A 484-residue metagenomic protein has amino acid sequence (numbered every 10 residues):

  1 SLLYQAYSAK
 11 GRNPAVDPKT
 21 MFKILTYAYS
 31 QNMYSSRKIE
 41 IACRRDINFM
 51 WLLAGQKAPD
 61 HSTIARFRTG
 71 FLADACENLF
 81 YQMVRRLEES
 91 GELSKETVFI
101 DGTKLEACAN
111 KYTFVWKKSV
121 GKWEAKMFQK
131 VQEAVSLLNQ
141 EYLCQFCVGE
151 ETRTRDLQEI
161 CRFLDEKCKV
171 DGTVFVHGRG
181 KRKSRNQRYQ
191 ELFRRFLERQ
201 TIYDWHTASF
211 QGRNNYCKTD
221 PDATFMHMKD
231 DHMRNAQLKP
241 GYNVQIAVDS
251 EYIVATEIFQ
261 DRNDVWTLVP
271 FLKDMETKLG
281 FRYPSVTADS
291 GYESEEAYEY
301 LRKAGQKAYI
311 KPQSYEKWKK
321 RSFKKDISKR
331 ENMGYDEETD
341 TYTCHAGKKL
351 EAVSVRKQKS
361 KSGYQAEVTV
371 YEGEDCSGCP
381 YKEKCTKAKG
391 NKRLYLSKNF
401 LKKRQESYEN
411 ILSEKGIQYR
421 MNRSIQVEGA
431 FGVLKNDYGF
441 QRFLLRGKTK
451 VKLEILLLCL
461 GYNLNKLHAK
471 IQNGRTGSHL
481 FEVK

Functional and structural regions predicted by a protein language model:
S1-T26: Basic, short loop/linker segments at the boundary and entry of helix-turn-helix/winged-helix-like folds
P14, N32-R45, A54-K484: Anion-binding and metal-coordination hotspots
K19-S30, Y34, I39: N-terminal catalytic cores of NTP/NDP-binding nucleotidyl/phosphoryl-transfer enzymes
I47-F49: Alpha-helical transmembrane segments and their membrane-interface exit regions
